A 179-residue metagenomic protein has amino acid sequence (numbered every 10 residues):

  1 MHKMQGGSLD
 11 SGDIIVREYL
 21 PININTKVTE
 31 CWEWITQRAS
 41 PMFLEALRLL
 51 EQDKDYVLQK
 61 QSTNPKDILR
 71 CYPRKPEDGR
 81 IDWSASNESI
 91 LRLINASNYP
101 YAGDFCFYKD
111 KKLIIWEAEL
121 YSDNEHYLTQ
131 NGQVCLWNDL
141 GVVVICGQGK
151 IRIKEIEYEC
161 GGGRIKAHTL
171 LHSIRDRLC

Functional and structural regions predicted by a protein language model:
M1-R70: Donor/substrate-binding cores of folate-linked one-carbon enzymes
K3, K27, K54, K60 (+6 more regions): Context-gated lysine
M4-G6, D10-G12, C71-P73, A96 (+2 more regions): Homeobox/homeodomain signature
Q5-S8, D13, E18-Y19, I24-T26 (+5 more regions): Solvent-exposed, flexible loop/coil residues
E45, L49-F107: Active-site-lining helix/loop region of Rossmann-like oxidoreductase modules
G79-C179: An anion-binding loop in the catalytic cleft
